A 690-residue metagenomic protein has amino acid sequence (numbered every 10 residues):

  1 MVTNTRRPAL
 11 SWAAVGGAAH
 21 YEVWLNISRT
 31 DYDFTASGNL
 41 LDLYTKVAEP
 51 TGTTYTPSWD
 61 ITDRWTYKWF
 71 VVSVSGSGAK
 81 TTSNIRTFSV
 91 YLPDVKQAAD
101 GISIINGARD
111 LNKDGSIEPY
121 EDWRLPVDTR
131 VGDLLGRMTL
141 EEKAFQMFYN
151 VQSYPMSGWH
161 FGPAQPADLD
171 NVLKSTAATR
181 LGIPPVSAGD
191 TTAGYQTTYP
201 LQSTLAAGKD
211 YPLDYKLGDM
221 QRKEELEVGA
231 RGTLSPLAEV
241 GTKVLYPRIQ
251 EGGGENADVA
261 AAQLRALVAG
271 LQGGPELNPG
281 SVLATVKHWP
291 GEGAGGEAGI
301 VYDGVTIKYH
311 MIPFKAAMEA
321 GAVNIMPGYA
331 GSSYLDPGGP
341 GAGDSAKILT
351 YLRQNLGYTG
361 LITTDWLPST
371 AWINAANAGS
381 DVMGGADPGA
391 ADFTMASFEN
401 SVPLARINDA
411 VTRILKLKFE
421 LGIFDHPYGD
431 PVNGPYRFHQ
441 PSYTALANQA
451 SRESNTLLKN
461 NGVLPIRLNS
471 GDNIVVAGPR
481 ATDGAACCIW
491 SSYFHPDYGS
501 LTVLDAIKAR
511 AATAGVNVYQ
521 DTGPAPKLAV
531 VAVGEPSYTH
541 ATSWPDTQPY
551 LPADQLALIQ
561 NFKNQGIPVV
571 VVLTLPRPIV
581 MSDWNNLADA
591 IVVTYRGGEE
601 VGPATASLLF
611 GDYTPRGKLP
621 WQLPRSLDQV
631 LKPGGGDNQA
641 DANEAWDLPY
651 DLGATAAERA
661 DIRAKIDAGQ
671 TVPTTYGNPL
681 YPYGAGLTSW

Functional and structural regions predicted by a protein language model:
M1-T5: Short, solvent-exposed loop/edge segments of extracellular or virion-exposed proteins
R6-G17: Conserved aromatic anchor
G16, S28-Y32, G78, Y613-T614: Acidic glycine-/aspartate-rich tracts in secreted/extracellular proteins
E22-T62: Recognizes extended acidic, P/S/T-rich segments that occur within or adjacent to Ig-like beta-sandwich modules
W59-S77: Beta-strand-rich modules
V74-L92: Extracellular fibronectin type III
Y91-W690: Glycoside hydrolase catalytic-domain context in secreted enzymes
